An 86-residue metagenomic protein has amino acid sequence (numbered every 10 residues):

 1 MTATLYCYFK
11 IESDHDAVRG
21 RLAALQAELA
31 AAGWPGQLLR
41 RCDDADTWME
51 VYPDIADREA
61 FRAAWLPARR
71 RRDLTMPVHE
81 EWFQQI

Functional and structural regions predicted by a protein language model:
M1-A63, L74, E80-I86: Short S/T/G/P-rich N-terminal loop/turn motif that feeds into the first structured element of a domain
R69-R71: Short, exposed beta-strand-loop hairpins at the edges of beta-sheets in extracellular/periplasmic proteins
